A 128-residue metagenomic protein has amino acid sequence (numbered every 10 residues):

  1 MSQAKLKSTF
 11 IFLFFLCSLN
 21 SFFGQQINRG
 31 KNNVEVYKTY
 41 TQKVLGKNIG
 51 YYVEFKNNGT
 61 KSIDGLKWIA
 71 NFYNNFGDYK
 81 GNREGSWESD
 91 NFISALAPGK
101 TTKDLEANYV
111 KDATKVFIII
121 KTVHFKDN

Functional and structural regions predicted by a protein language model:
M1-F10: Bacterial N-terminal signal peptides that target proteins for export
F10-S21: Bacterial N-terminal signal peptides
G24-I49, H124: Transition segment at domain starts
F55-G59: Asparagine-centered strand-capping/turn motif at beta-strand->loop junctions
K61-G65, K80: Short acidic/proline- and small/hydrophobic-mixed sequence motifs that coincide with surface turns and coil-to-beta
F72-R83: Short aromatic-acidic-glycine turn motif
G81-S94: Solvent-exposed serine/threonine-rich low-complexity stretches and specific carbohydrate-binding patches
K103-N128: Terminal connector regions
